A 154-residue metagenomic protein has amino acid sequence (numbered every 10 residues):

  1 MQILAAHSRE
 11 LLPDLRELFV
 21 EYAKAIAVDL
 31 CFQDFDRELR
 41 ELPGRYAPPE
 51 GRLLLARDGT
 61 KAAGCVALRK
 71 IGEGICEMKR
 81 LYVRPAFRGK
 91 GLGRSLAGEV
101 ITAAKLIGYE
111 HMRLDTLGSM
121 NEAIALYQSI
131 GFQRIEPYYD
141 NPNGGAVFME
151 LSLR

Functional and structural regions predicted by a protein language model:
M1-Q2: Extreme N-terminal starter segment of soluble prokaryotic enzymes
A5-K79, R84-P85, A97-E99, A103 (+2 more regions): Acetyl-CoA-dependent GNAT
R9-P13, K90, N121: Loop/helix-junction capping segments adjacent to catalytic residues or to phosphate/diphosphate-binding pockets
T60, G91, G108: Conserved G/P- and acidic residue-centered "switch" motifs that form tight phosphate/ATP-binding loops in soluble
R84-K90, G118-S119: Active-site acidic-Proline motif in GNAT/NAT acetyltransferases
K90, R94, G98: Residues forming the Rossmann-fold NAD(P)(H) cofactor-binding site
E110-R154: C-terminal "cap" of GNAT-fold acetyltransferases
